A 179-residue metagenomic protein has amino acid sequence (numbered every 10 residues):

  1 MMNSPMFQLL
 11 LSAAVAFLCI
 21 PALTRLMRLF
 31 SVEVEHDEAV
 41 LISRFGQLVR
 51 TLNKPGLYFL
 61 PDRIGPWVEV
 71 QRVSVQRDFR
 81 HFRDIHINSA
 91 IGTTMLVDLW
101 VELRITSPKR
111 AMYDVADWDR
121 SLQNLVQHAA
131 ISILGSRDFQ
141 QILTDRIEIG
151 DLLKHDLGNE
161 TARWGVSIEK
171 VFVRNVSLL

Functional and structural regions predicted by a protein language model:
M1-L179: N-terminal hydrophobic membrane-entry segments
